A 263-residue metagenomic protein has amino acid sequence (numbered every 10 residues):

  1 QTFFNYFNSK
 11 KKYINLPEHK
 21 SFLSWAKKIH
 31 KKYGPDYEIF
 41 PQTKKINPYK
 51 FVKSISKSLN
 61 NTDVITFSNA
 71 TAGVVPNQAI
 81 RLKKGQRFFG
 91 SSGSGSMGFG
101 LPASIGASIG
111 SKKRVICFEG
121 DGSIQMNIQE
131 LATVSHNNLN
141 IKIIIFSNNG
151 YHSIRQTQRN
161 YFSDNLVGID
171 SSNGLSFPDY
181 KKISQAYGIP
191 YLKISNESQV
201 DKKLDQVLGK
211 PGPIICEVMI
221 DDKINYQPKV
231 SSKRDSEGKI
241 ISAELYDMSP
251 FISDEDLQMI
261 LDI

Functional and structural regions predicted by a protein language model:
Q1-F7, V75-I263: Thiamine diphosphate
Q1-L23: Terminal amphipathic helices with adjacent charged low-complexity linkers/tails
K10, T62, K210: Acidic-histidine catalytic/liganding microenvironments
K12-N15, H19, E38-K45, M97 (+2 more regions): Hydrophobic alpha-helical scaffolding
L16-S24, Y49, P178, S198 (+1 more regions): Generic alpha-helical secondary structure signal
S21-K31, K223, S232: A short, charged, Gly/Pro-tolerant segment at domain boundaries
S24-P102, A107-G110: Active-site diphosphate/adenylate-binding microenvironment
